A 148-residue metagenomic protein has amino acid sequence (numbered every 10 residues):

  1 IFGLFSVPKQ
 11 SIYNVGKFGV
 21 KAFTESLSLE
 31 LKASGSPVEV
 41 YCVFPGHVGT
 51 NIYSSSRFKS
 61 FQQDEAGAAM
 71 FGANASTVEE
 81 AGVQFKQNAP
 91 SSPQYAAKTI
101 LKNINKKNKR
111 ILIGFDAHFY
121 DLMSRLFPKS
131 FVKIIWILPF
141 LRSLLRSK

Functional and structural regions predicted by a protein language model:
L4-F5, D121: Short, solvent-exposed loop/turn segments at secondary-structure junctions
F5, S26-V38: Active-site-adjacent segment of SDR/Rossmann-fold oxidoreductases
F5-I12: Active-site loop immediately N-terminal to the catalytic Tyr-X3-Lys motif of short-chain dehydrogenase/reductase
G16: Active-site helix of classical SDR
G19, F23-L31, V43: Hydrophobic alpha-helix immediately C-terminal to the catalytic Tyr-X-X-X-Lys motif of short-chain
A33-I111, F115: SDR active-site lid
N108-L141: A transmembrane-helix-recognition feature enriched in membrane-embedded lipid enzymes and envelope glyco-/phospholipid
L141-K148: Hydrophobic helical membrane-anchoring modules
